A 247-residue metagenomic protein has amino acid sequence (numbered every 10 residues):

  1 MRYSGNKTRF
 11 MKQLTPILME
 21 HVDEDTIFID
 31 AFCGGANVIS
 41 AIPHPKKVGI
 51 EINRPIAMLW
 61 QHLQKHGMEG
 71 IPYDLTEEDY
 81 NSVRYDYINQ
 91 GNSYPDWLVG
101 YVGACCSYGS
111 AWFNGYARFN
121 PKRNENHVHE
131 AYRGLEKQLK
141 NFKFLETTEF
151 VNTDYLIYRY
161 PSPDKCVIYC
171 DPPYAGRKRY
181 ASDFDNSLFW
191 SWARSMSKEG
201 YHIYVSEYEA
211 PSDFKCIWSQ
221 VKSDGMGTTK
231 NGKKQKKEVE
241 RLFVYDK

Functional and structural regions predicted by a protein language model:
M1-I52, T148-Y169, Y174-K247: Class I S-adenosyl-L-methionine
M1-P16, D23-E24, K65-R179, R194-S195: SAM-dependent nucleic-acid methyltransferase catalytic core
E24-N89: SAM cofactor-binding core of SAM-dependent methyltransferases, primarily the Rossmann-like beta-alpha-beta module
